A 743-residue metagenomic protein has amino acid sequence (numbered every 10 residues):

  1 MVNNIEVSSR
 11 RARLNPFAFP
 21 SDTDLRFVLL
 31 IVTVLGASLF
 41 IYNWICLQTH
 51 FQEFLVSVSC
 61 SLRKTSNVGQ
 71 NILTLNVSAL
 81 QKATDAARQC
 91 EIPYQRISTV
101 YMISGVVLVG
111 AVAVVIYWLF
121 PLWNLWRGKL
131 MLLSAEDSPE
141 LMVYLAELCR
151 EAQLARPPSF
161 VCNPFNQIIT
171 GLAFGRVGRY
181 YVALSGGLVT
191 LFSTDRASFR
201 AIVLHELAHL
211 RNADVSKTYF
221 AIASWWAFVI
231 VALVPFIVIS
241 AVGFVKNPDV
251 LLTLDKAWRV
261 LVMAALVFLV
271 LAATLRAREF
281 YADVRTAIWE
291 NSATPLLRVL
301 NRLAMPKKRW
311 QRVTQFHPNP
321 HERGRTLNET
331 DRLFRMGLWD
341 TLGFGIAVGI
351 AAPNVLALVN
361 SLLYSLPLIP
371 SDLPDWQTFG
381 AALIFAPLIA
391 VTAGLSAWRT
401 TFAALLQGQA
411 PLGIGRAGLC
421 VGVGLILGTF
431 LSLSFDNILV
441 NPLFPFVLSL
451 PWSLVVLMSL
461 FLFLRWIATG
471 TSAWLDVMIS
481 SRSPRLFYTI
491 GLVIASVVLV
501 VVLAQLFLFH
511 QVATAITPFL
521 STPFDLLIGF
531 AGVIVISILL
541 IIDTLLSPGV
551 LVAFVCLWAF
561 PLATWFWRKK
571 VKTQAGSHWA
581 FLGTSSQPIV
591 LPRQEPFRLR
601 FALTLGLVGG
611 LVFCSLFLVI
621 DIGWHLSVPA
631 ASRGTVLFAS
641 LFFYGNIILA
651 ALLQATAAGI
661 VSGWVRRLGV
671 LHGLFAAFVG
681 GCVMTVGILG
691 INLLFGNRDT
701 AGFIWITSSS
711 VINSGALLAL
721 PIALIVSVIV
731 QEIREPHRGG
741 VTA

Functional and structural regions predicted by a protein language model:
V2-F165, S224-R276, L333-A743: Hydrophobic or amphipathic, alpha-helical segments that drive membrane association/targeting
I97, L210, D214-K217, W289 (+1 more regions): Loop-to-transmembrane-helix entry motif
R150-Y181, V267-A277, Y281, T286-F344: Active-site-proximal gating segments in proteases and membrane effectors
Y181-S185, L207: Short hydrophobic beta-strand segments that form the core of ligand-binding sensory/regulatory domains
G186-A201: Short pre-active-site segment immediately N-terminal to the catalytic Zn-binding motif
R200-L204, S216-K217, P320: Alpha-helical membrane-protein architecture signal
V203, L207-R211, Y281, R285: Active-site His/Glu-centered metal-binding helix of metallohydrolases
L207-W226, S292-T294: Catalytic Zn2+-binding segment of zinc metalloproteases
